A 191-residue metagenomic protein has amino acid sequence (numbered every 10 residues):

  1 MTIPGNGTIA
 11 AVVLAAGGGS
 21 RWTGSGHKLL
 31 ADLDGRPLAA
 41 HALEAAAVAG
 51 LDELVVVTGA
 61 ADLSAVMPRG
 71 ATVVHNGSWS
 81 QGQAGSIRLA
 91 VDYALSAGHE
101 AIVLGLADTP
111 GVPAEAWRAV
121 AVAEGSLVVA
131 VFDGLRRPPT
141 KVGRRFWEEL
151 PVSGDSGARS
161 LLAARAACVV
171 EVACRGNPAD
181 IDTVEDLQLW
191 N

Functional and structural regions predicted by a protein language model:
M1-G24, A166: N-terminal nucleotide-binding beta1-loop-alpha1 segment
M1-P4, A40-A101, E115: Conserved N-terminal catalytic core of the sugar/cofactor nucleotidyltransferase
A15, V57-T58, L106, V129: Short beta-strand/turn micro-motifs composed of small residues that flank or help shape donor/cofactor-binding pockets
G26-D32, N76-W79: Short glycine-enriched, charge-decorated loop/helix-capping segments at active-site entrances that position
K28-A42: Short catalytic helix/loop segments, enriched in acidic residues and glycine and frequently bearing histidine
S80-P151: Conserved beta-loop-beta/alpha segment of the NTase-like Rossmann-fold superfamily that binds/positions NTPs
R118-A119, A179-N191: Short, basic/aromatic-enriched C-terminal tail that caps enzymatic domains
L127-E185: Phosphate-binding/catalytic loops
